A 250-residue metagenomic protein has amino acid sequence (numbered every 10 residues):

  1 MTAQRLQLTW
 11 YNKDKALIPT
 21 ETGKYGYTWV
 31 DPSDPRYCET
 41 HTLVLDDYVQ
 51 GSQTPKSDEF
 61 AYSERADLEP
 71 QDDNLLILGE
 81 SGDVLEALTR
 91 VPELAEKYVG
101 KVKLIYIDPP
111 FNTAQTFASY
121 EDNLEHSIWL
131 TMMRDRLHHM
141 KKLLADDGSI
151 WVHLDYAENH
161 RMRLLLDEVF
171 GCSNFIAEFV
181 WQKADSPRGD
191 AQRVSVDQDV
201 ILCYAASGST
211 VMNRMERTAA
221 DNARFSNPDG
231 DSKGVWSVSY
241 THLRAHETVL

Functional and structural regions predicted by a protein language model:
M1-I107, F111-D135, H139, W151 (+1 more regions): DnaQ-like (DEDDh/DEDDy) 3′-5′ exonuclease domain used for proofreading and 3′-end trimming on nucleic acids
L88, Q115-Y120, M162-L164, E178 (+2 more regions): Short, solvent-exposed loop/turn and secondary-structure capping segments
G100-V102, S173, V196: Structured loop/turn residues at beta-strand edges in well-structured enzyme cores
F111-N112, A157-E158, D185, G208-T210: Conserved nucleotide-binding/hydrolysis micro-motifs of P-loop NTPases
E121, Q182, A205: Residue-level detector of conserved, well-ordered beta-strand and adjacent loop positions that form binding/recognition
L130-E178: Conserved Class I SAM-dependent methyltransferase catalytic core
S186-Y240: Flexible, glycine-/basic-rich loop-and-beta segments that form/coincide with the SAM-dependent methyltransferase
H242-L250: Single conserved hydrophobic/aromatic residue that forms the stacking wall/gate of nucleotide- or nucleobase-binding
